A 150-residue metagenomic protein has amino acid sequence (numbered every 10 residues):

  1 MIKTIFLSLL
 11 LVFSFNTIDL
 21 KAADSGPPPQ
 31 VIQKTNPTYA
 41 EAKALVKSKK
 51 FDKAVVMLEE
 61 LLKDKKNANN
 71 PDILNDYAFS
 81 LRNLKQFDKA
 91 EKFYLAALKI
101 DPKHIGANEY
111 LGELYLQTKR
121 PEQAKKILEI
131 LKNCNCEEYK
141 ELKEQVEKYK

Functional and structural regions predicted by a protein language model:
S25-T35, K125-K150: Terminal, low-structured helical/coil segments at or just beyond the last alpha-helical repeat
K47-S48, N83, Q117-T118, K148-Y149: Register position in tetratricopeptide repeats
D64-K66, I100, L131-C134: Structural marker of alpha-solenoid helical repeat scaffolds
A68-N70, H104, C136-Y139: Residue-level recognition of tetratricopeptide repeat
